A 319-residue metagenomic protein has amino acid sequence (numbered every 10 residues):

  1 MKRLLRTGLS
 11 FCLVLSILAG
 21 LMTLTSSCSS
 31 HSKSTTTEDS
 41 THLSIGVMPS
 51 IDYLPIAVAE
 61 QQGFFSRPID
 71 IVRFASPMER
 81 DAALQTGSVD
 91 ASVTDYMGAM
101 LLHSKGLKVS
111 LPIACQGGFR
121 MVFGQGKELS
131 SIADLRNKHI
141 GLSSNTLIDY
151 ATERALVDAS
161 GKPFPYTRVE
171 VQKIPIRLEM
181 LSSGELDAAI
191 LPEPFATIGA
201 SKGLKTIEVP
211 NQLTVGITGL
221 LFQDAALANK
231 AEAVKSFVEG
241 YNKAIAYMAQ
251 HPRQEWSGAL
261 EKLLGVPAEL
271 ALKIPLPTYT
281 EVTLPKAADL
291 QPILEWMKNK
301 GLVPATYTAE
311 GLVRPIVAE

Functional and structural regions predicted by a protein language model:
M1-H42, E319: Short, low-complexity disordered leader/linker segments with a strong preference for bacterial N-terminal type II
T36-F164, R168-V171, M180, D187-E193 (+1 more regions): Short, glycine-/small- and polar/acidic-enriched structural segments that line small-molecule recognition paths
S50, M78, V93, L142-L147 (+5 more regions): Soluble non-cytosolic domains of exported or imported proteins
A57, M100, E153, T197 (+3 more regions): Predominant activation on well-ordered alpha-helical scaffold segments within soluble catalytic domains
M97, K127, P165-V169, K173-L260: Pocket-lining segment of extracytoplasmic ligand-binding domains
A228-P304: Secondary-structure end/capping motifs
K298-E319: Conserved C-terminal helix/tail region of periplasmic/extracytoplasmic solute-binding proteins
